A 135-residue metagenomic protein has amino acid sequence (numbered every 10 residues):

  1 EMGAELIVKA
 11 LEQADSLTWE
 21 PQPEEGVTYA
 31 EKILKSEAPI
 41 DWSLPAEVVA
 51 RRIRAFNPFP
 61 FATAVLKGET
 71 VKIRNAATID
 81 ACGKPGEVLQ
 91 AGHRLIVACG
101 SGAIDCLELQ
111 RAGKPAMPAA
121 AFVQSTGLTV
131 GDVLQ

Functional and structural regions predicted by a protein language model:
E1-I79: Active-site-proximal loop/hinge segments within enzyme catalytic domains
S43-Q135: An anion-binding loop in the catalytic cleft
